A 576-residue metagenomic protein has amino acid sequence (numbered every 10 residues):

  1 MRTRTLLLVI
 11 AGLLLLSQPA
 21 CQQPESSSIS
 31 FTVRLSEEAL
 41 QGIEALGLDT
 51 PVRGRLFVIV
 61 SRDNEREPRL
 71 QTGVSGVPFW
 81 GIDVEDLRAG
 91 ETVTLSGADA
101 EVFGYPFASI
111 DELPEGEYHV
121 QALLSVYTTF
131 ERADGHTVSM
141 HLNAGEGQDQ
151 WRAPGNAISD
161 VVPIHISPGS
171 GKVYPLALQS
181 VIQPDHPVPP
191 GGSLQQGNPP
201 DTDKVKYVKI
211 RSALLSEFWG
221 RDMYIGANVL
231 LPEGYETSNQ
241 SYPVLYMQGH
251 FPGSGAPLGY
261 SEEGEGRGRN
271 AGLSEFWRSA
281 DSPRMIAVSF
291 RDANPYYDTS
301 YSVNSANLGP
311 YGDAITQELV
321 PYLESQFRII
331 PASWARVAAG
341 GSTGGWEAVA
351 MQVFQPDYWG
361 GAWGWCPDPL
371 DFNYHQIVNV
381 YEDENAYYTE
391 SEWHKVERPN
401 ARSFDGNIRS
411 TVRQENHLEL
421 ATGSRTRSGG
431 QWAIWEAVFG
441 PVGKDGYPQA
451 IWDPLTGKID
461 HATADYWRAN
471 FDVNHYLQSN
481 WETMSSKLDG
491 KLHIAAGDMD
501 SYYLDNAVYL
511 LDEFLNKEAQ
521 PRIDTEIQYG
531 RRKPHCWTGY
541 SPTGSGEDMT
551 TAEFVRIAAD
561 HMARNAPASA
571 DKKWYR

Functional and structural regions predicted by a protein language model:
M1, F31-E37, L56, I494 (+2 more regions): Generic low-polarity alpha-helical segments
M1-L7: Bacterial N-terminal signal peptides that target proteins for export
L7-L8, E91: Residue-level marker of intrinsically disordered, low-complexity segments enriched for small/polar residues
L14-S27: Bacterial Sec-dependent signal peptides at the C-terminal "C-region" and cleavage site
S26-L56, G226: Contiguous beta-strand segments within globular domains
V60-F103, A108-R576: Non-catalytic cap/lid and distal C-terminal segments of serine-dependent acyl enzymes
